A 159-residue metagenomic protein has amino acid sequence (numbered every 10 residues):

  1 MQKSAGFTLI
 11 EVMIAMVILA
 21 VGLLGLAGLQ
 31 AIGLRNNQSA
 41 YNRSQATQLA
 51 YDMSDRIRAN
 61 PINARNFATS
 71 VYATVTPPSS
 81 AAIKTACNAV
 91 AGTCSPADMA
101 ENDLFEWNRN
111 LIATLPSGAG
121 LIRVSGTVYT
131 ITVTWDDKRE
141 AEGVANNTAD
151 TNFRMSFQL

Functional and structural regions predicted by a protein language model:
M1-Y51: Aliphatic-rich helix starts adjacent to a transmembrane/signal segment
Y51-L159: Flexible, low-complexity segments enriched in proline/glycine/serine and punctuated by aromatic residues
